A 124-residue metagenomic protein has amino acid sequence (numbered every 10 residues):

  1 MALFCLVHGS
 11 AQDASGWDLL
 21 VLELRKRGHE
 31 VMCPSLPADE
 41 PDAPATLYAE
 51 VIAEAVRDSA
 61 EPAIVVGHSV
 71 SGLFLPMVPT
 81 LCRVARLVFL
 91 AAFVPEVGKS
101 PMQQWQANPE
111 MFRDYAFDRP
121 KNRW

Functional and structural regions predicted by a protein language model:
M1-L3, A60, R86: Flexible, membrane-associating and regulatory peripheral segments of lipid-active enzymes
A2-P41, A63: Conserved HGGG/HGGXW glycine-rich cap/lid loop of the alpha/beta-hydrolase fold
V7-S10, S69, A92: Glycine-rich His-Gly loop
L19, M77-V78: Active-site signature of alpha/beta-hydrolase-fold catalytic machinery across serine- and Asp/Cys-nucleophile hydrolases
R25, P79-T80: Gly/Ala-rich phosphate-binding loop of Rossmann-like dinucleotide-binding domains, activating on the conserved
E30-I64, M102-E110: Active-site loop/oxyanion-hole signature of alpha/beta-hydrolase fold enzymes
V66-L75: Gly/Ala-rich beta-loop-alpha elbow adjacent to hydrolase catalytic centers
T80-W124: Flexible "cap/lid" loop of the alpha/beta hydrolase fold
